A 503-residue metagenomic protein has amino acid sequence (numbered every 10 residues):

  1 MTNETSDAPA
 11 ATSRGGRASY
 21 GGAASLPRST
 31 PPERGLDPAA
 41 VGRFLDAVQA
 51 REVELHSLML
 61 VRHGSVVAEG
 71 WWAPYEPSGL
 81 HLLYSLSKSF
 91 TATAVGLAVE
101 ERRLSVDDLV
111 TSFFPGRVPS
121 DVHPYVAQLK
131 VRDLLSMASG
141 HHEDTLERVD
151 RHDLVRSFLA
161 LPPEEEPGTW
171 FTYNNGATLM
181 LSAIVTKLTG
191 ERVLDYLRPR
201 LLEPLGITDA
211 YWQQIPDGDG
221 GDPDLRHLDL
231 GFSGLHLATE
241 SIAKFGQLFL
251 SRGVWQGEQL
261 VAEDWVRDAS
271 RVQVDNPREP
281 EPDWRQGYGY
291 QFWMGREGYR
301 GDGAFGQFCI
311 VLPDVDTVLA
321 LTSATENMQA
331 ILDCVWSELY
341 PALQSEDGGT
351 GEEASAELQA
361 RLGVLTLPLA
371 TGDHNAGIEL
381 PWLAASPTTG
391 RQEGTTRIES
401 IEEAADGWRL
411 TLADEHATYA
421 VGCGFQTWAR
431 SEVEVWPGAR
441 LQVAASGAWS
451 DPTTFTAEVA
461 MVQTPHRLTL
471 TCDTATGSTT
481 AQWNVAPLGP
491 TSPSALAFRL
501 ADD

Functional and structural regions predicted by a protein language model:
T5-A8, G303-L369: Structured C-terminal helix/loop/strand segments within mature extracytoplasmic catalytic/sensor domains
A40-E76, D316-A320: A short, well-structured edge-of-sheet supersecondary motif
G64, H81-D107, L134, L181-V185 (+1 more regions): Active-site SXXK
L82, E101-S139, A160, L188-F232: Active-site helix/loop module of the DD-peptidase/beta-lactamase fold, centered on the serine-lysine SxxK catalytic
L97-L104, L181, T186-L194, L202-A210 (+2 more regions): Bacterial peptidoglycan biogenesis and beta-lactam-recognition machinery
A177-I184, G231-V254, Q307-A324: Active-site-proximal alpha-helical segments within enzyme catalytic domains
D222-P223, H227, R267-L319: Active-site Gly/Thr loop motif
E352-D503: Peripheral terminal and inter-domain segments
